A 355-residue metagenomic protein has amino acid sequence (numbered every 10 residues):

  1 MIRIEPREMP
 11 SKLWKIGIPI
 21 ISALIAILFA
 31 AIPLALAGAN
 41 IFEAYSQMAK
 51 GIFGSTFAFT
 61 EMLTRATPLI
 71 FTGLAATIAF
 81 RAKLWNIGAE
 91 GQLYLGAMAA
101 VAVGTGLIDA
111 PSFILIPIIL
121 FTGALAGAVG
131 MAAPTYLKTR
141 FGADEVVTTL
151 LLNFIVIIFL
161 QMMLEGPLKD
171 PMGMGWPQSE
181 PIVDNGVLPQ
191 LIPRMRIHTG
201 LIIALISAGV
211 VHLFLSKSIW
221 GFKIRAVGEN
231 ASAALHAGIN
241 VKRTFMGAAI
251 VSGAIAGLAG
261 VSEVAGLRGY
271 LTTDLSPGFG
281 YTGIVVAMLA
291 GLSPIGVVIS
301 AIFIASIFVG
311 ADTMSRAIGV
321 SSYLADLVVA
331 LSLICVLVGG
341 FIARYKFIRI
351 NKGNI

Functional and structural regions predicted by a protein language model:
M1-A23, A31, A35, G209 (+3 more regions): Cytosolic-side transmembrane-helix boundaries in multi-pass membrane proteins
I2-F71, F113: Membrane-interfacial amphipathic/re-entrant helices at transmembrane-helix boundaries
P19-A35, T72-A76, A97-V103, A124-V129 (+6 more regions): Hydrophobic core segments of alpha-helical transmembrane domains in multi-pass membrane transport and ion-translocation
I32-A37, I52-L107, L120-A143, A233 (+2 more regions): Single transmembrane alpha-helix segments in multi-pass membrane proteins
A39-E43, F80-A97, T139-T148, K223 (+4 more regions): Short, non-helical or kinked segments that cap or interrupt transmembrane helices
E145-K217, K352: Transmembrane helix-bundle core of multi-pass membrane transporters and related energy-transducing complexes
P193-Y270, P294-I299: Helix-loop-helix "hairpin" substructures at the membrane interface of multi-pass membrane proteins
I250-A330: Transmembrane alpha-helical segments in multi-pass inner-membrane proteins
